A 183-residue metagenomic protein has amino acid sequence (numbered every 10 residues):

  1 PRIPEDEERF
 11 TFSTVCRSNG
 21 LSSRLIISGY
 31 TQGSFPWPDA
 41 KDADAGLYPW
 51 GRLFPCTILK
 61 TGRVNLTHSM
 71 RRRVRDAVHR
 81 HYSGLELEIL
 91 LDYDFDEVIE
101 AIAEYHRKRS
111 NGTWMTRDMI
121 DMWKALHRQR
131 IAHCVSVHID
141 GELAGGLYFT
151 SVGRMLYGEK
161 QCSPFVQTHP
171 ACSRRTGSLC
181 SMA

Functional and structural regions predicted by a protein language model:
P1-A183: N-acyltransferase acceptor-side catalytic subdomain
